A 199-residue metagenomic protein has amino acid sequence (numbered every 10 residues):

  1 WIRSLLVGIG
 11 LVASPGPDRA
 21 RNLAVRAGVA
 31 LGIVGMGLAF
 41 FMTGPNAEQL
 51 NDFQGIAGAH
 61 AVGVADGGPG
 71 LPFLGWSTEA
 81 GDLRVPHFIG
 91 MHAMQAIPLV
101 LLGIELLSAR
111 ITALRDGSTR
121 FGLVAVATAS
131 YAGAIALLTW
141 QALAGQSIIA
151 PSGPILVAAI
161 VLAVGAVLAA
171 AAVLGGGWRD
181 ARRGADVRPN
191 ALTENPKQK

Functional and structural regions predicted by a protein language model:
W1-L6, L23-P45, G90-M91: Alpha-helical transmembrane segments of multi-pass integral membrane proteins
W1-R19: Internal transmembrane alpha-helix with an interfacial aromatic "cap," most often the third helix
W1-V7, A93-L102, I160-G176: Hydrophobic cores of alpha-helical transmembrane segments in multi-pass inner/ER membrane proteins, independent
A13-G37, R120-A127: Interfacial segments of alpha-helical transmembrane regions
G35-Q49, G133-A142: C-terminal TM-helix exit segments that contain a strictly Trp-centered aromatic cap at the helix terminus
T43-M94: Membrane-interfacial catalytic/cofactor-binding modules of polytopic membrane enzymes
G81-V85, R115-A170: Membrane-interface transmembrane-helix boundary segments in multi-pass integral membrane proteins
R183-K199: Short, intrinsically disordered terminal tails adjacent to the first/last structured region
